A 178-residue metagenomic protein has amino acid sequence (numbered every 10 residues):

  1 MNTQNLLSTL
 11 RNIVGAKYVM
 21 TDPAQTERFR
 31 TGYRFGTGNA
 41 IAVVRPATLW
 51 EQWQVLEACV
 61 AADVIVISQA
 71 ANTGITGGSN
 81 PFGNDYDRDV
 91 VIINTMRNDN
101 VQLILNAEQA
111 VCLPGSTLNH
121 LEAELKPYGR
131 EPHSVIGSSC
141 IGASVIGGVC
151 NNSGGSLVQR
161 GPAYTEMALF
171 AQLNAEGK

Functional and structural regions predicted by a protein language model:
M1-R34, A61-V66, A71: N-terminal accessory segments
F29-F35, N98-L103: Short, flexible, solvent-exposed loop/turn segments with mixed acidic/basic and small polar residues
G32, G36-G38, M167, L173: Generic signature of intrinsically disordered, low-complexity segments enriched in small/polar residues
Y33-R45, A107: Short, basic, glycine/proline-bearing loop/turn elements
L49-K178: FAD-binding glycine-rich core of flavoenzymes that anchor FAD
